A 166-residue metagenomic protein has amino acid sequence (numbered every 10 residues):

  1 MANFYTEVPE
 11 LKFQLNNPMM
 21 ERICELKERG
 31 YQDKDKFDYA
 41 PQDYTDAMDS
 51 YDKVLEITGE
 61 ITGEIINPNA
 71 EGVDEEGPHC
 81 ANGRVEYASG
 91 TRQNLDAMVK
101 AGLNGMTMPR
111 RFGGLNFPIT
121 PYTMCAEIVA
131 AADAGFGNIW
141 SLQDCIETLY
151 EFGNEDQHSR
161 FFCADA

Functional and structural regions predicted by a protein language model:
M1-A81, V85: Extended, charge-enriched "interface" segments that sit outside catalytic cores
E71-A166: Glycine-rich flavin
